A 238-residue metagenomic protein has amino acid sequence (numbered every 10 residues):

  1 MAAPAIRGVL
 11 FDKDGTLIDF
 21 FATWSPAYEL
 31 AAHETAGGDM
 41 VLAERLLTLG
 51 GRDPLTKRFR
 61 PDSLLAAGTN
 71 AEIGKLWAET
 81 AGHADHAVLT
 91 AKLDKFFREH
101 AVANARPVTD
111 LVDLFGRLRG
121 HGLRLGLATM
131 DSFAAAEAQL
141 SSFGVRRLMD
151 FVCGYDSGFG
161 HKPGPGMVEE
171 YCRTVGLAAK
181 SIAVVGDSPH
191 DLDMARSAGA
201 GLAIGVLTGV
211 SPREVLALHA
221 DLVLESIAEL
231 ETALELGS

Functional and structural regions predicted by a protein language model:
M1-V9, A22, G37, G116-G120 (+1 more regions): Asp-based, Mg2+/Mn2+-dependent phosphohydrolase catalytic module
A3-V112, R119-H121: N-terminal helical cap/lid subdomain that shapes the substrate entry/recognition surface in HAD-like hydrolases
T16, T129-D131: Conserved phosphate-coupling serine/threonine residues in phosphotransfer and NTP-handling enzymes
L65, R106-P107, A128, F159-G160 (+1 more regions): Residues that cap or flank secondary-structure elements
